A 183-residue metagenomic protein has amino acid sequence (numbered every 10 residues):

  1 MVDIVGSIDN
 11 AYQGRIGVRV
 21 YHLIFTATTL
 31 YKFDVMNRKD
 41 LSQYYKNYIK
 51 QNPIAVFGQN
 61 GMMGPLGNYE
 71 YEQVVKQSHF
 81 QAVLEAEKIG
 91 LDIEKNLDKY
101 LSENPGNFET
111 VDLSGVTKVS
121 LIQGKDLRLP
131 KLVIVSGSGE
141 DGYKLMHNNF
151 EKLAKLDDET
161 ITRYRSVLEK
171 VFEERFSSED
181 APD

Functional and structural regions predicted by a protein language model:
M1-G17: The phosphoinositide-binding surface of pleckstrin homology
G17-V20, Y31-D183: Acidic, Ser/Thr- and proline-rich intrinsically disordered linker/docking segments of eukaryotic scaffolds
T26-A27: Structural motif
